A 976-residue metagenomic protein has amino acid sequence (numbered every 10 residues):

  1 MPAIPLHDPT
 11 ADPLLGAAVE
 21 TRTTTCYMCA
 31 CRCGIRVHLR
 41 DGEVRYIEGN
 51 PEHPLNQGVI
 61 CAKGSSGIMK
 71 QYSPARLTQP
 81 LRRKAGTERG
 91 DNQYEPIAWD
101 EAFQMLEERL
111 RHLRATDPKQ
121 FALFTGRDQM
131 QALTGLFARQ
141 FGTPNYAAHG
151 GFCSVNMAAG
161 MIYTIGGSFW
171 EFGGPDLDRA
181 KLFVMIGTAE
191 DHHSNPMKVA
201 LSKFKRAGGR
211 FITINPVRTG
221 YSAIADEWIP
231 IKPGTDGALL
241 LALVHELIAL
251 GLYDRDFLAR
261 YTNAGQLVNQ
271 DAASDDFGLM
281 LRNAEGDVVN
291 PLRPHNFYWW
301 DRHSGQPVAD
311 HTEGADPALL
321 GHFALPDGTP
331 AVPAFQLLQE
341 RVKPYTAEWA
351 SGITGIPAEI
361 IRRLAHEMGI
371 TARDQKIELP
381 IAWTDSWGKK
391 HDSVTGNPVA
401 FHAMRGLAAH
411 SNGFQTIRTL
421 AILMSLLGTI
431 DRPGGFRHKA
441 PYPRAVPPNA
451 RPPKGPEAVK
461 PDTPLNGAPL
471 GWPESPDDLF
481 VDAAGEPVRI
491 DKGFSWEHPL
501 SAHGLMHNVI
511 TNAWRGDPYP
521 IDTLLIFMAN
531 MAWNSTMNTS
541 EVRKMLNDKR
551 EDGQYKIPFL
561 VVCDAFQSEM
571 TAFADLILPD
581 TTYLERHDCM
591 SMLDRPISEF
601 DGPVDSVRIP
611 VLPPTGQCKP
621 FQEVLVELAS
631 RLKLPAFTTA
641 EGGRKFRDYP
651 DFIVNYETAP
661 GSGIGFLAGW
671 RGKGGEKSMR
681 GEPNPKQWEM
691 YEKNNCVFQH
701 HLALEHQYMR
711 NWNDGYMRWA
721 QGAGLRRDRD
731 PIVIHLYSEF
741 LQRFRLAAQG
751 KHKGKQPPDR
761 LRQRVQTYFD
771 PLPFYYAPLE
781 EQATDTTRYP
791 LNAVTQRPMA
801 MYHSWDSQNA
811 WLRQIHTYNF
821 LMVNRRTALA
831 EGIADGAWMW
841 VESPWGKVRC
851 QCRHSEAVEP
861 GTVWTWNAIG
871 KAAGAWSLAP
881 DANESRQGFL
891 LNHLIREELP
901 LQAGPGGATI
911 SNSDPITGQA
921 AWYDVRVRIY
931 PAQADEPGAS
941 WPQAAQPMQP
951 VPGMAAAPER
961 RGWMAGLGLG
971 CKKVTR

Functional and structural regions predicted by a protein language model:
P2-M28: Short, Gly/Pro- and small/polar-rich lid/capping loops
L14-T24, G42-V59: Immediate flanking context of iron-sulfur cluster ligation sites
T23-I35, Q57-S66: Local cysteine-cluster metal-coordination motifs and their immediate loop/turn environment, predominantly Fe-S cluster
F103-K119, G173-K181, R341, L364-A400 (+1 more regions): Glycine-rich phosphate/diphosphate-binding loops that line cofactor/substrate pockets in enzymes
T134-T213, A238, D316, G321-H322 (+6 more regions): Extended redox/cofactor-interaction regions of prokaryotic respiratory oxidoreductases
G220, A574-S606: Flexible glycine/proline-rich, aromatic-decorated loop/lid segments
S222-A223, E227-W383, V394: Long, well-ordered, tryptophan-enriched scaffold segments
R608-V611, Q617-M679, D806-M822, R826-R976: Long, contiguous, secondary-structure-rich segments that constitute the structural scaffold of globular domains
